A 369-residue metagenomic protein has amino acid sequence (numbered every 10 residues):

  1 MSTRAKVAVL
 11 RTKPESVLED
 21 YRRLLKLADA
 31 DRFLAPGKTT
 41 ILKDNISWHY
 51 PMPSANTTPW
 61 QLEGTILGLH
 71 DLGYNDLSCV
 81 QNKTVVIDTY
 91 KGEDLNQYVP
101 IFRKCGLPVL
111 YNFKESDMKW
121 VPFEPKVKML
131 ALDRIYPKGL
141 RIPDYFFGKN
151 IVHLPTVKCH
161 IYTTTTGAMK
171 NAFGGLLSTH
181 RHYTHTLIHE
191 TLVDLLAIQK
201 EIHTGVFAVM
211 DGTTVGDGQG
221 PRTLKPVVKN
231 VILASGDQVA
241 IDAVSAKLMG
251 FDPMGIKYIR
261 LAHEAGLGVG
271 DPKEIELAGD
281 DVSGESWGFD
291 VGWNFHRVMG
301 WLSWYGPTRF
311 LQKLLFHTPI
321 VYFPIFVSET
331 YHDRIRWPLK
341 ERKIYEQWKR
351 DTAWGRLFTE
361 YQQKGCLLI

Functional and structural regions predicted by a protein language model:
M1-I369: N-terminal and secondary-structure boundary signal
